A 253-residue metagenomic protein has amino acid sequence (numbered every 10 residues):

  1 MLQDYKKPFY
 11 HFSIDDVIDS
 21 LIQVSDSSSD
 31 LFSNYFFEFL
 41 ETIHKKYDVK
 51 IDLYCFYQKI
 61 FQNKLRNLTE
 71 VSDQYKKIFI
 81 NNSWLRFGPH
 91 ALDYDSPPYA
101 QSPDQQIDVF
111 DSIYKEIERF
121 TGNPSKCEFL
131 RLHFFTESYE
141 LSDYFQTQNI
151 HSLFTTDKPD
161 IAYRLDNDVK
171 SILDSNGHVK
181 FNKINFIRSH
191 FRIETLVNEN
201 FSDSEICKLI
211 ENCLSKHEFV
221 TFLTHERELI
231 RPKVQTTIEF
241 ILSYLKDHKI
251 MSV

Functional and structural regions predicted by a protein language model:
M1-K77, F222, I241-Y244: Active-site beta->alpha N-cap acidic-glycine motif
L2, S215-V253: C-terminal domain-boundary segment and adjacent tail
L2-K6, F79-I80, E211-K216: Short glycine/proline-enriched loop/turn "hinge" motifs that connect secondary-structure elements and lie
K7-P8, Y47-D52, N82-R86, N123-C127 (+3 more regions): Loop/turn elements at helix/coil->beta-strand transitions in domains of secreted/extracellular proteins
F37-E41, S72-K76, I107-E118, S142 (+2 more regions): Generic structural signal for well-ordered alpha-helices, preferentially at hydrophobic/aromatic core positions
K50-S138, I161-A162, T221-E226: Metal-dependent polysaccharide deacetylase catalytic core of the NodB/CE4 family, i.e., the active-site-bearing domain
N63-R66, P124-S125, R131-V220: Active-site-adjacent pocket scaffolds in enzyme catalytic domains
I78-I80, R119-G122, E140-H151, F240-Y244: Short, surface-exposed basic-aromatic patches at helix termini and helix-loop junctions that form
